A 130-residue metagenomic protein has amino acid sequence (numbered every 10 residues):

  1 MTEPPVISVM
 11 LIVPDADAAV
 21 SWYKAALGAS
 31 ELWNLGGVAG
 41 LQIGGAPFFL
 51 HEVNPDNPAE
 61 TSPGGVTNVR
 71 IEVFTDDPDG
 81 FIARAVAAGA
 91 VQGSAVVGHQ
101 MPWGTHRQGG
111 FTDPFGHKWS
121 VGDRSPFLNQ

Functional and structural regions predicted by a protein language model:
M1-M10, V20-T112, V121-Q130: Vicinal oxygen chelate
L11-D15: Short, surface-exposed ligand-recognition loops at beta-strand->loop->(often short) alpha-helix junctions that present
F115: Conserved ATPase active-site switch/coordination loops adjacent to the nucleotide-binding site
